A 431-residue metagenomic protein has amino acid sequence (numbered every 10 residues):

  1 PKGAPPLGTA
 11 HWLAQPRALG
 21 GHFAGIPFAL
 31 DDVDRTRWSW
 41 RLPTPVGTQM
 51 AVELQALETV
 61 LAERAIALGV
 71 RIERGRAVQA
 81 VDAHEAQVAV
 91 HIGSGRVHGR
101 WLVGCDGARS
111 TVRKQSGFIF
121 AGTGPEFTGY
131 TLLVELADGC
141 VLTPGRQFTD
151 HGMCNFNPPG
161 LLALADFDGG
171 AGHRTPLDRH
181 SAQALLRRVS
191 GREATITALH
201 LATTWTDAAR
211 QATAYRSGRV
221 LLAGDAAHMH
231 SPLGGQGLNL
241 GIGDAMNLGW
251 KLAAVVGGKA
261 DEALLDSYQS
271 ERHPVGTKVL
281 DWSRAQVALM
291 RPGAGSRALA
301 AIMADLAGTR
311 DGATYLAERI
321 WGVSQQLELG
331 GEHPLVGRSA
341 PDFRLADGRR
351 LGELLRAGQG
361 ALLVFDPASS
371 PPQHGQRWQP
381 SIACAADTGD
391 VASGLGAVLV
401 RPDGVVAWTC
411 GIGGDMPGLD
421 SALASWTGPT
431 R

Functional and structural regions predicted by a protein language model:
P1-V60, R64, G129: Active-site-adjacent segment of FAD-dependent monooxygenases/related oxidoreductases
L61, G104, L199-L201, W205-A285 (+4 more regions): Conserved mid-domain beta->alpha element of the FAD-binding
E63, V88, C105-D207: Conserved FAD-binding catalytic core of PHBH/FMO-like flavoproteins
R74-V88, W205: A conserved short coil-to-beta-strand element within the FAD-binding core of flavoproteins
A80, G170, I412-M416: A short acidic/small-residue loop/turn micro-motif
I92-W101, C105: Core beta-strand elements of the Rossmann-like FAD/NAD(P) dinucleotide-binding domain in flavoenzyme oxidoreductases
A253-G360, F365-Q373, A407-G413, P417 (+1 more regions): C-terminal helical "tail/cap" subdomain of flavin- and related membrane-associated enzymes
A392-L395: Short, small/polar residue-rich loop motifs at catalytic or cofactor-binding pockets
